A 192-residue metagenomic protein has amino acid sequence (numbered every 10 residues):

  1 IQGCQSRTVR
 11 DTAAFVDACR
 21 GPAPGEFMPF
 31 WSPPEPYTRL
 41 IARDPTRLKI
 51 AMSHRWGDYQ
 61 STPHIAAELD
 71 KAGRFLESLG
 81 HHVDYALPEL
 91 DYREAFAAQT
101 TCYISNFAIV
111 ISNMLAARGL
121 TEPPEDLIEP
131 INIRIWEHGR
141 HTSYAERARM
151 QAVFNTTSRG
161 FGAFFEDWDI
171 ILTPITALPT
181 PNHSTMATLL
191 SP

Functional and structural regions predicted by a protein language model:
I1-A72: A short helix-breaking turn/cap at a secondary-structure junction
D11-A14, E68-K71, F75, R149-T156 (+1 more regions): A non-catalytic, amphipathic alpha-helix used as a structural packing/dimerization or gating element in enzyme scaffolds
P24-F30, E77-L90: Flexible, glycine/charged-enriched surface loops at secondary-structure junctions
R39-H54, C102-G162, I175-L178, H183-A187: Short helix-loop capping/hinge segments that flank enzyme active sites or metal/cofactor-binding pockets
Y59-L69, T101, A145-Q151: Active-site pocket-shaping loop/turn-to-helix segments
S61-T62, A95, P181-S184, L189: Short glycine-/acidic-enriched loop or helix-start segments at secondary-structure transitions that form or flank
